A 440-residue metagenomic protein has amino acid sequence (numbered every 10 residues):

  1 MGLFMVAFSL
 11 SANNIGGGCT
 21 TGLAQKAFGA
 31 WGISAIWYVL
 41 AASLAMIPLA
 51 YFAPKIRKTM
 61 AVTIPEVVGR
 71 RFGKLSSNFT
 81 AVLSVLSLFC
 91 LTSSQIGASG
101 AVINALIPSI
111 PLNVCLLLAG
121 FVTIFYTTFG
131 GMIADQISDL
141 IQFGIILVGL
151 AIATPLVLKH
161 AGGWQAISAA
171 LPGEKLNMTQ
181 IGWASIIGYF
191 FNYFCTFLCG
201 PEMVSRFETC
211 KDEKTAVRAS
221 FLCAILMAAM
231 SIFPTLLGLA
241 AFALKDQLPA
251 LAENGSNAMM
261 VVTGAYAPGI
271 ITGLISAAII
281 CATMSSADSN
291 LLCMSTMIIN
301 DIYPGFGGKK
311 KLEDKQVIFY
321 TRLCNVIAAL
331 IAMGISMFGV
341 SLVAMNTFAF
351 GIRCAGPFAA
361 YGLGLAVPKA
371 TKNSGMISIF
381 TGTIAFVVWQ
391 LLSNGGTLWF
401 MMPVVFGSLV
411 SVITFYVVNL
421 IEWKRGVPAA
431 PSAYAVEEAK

Functional and structural regions predicted by a protein language model:
M1-K440: Membrane-embedded helix-loop-helix hairpins and adjacent transmembrane boundary segments in multi-pass transporters
